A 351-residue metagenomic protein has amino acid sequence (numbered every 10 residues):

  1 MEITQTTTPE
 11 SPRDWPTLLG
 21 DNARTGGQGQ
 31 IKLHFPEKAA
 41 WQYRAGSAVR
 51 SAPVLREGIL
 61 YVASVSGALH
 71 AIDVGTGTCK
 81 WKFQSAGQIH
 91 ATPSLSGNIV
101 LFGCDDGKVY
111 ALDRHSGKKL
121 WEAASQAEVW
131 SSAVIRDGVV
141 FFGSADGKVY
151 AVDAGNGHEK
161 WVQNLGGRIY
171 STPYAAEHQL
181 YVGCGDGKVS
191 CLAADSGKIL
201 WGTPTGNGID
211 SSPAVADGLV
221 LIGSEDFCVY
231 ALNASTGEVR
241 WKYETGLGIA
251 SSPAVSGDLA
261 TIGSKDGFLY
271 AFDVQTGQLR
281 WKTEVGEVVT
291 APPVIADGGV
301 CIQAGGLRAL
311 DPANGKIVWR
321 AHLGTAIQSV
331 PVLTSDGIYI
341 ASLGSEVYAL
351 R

Functional and structural regions predicted by a protein language model:
M1, L350-R351: Short, solvent-exposed mixed-charge patches
E2-T8, F142, I317, A321: General secondary-structure propensity
T4-A39: Blade/loop signatures of beta-propeller domains
P9-N22, G46-H70, F83-Y110, E122-Y150 (+7 more regions): Repeat-blade elements of multi-bladed beta-propeller folds
G26-G29, S66, D73: Short, glycine/acidic-enriched capping/hinge loops at junctions between secondary-structure elements
A39-Y43, T78-F83, K118-A123, H158-Q163 (+4 more regions): A short beta-strand motif characteristic of beta-propeller blades
D73-G77, D113-S116, D153-N156, A193-G197 (+4 more regions): Short loop/turn segments that connect beta-strands within beta-propeller blades
